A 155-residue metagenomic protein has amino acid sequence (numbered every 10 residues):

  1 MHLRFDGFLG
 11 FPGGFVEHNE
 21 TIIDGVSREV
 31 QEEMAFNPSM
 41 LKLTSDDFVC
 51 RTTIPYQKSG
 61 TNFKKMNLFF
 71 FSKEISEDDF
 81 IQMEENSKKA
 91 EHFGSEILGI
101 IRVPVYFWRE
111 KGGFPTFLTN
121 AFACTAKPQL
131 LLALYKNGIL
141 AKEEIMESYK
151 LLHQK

Functional and structural regions predicted by a protein language model:
M1-P12, I23: N-terminal strand-loop-strand
D6-L9, K64, S72-K73, E77-K155: Nudix hydrolase/Nudix homology domain
L9, I23-S27, K64, L68: Generic preference for well-ordered alpha-helical elements
G14-E17: A short, exposed loop/beta-hairpin motif centered on an aromatic-Gly-Thr core
E20: Short beta-to-alpha loop/turn elements within the nucleotide-binding domains of ABC transporters
N37-C50: A short coil-to-beta-strand element that immediately follows conserved catalytic motifs
C50-L68, I75-D79: Acidic pyrophosphate-coordinating catalytic loop
